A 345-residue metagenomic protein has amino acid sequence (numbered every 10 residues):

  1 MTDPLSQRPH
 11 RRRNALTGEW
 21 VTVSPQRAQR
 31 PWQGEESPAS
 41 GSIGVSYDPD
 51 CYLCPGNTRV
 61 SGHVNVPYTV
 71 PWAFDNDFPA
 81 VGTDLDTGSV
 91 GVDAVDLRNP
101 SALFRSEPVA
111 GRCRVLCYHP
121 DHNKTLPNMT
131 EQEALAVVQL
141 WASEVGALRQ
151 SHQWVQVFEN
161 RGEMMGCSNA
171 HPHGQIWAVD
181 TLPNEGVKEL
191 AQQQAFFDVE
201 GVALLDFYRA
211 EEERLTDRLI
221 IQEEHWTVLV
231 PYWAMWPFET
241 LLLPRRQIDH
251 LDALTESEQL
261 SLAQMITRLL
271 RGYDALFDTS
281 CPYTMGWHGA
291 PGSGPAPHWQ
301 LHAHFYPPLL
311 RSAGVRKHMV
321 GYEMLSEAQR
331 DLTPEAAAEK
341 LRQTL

Functional and structural regions predicted by a protein language model:
M1-H171, W177-D249, S257, L270-R271 (+2 more regions): Active-site microenvironments that recognize anionic phosphate/pyrophosphate groups
W233, L262-M265, L276-T279: Long, histidine/aromatic-enriched segments associated with O2/redox biology
D252, E256-M265: Gly/Ser/Thr-rich active-site loops/lids in small-molecule metabolic enzymes that frequently grip phosphoryl groups
